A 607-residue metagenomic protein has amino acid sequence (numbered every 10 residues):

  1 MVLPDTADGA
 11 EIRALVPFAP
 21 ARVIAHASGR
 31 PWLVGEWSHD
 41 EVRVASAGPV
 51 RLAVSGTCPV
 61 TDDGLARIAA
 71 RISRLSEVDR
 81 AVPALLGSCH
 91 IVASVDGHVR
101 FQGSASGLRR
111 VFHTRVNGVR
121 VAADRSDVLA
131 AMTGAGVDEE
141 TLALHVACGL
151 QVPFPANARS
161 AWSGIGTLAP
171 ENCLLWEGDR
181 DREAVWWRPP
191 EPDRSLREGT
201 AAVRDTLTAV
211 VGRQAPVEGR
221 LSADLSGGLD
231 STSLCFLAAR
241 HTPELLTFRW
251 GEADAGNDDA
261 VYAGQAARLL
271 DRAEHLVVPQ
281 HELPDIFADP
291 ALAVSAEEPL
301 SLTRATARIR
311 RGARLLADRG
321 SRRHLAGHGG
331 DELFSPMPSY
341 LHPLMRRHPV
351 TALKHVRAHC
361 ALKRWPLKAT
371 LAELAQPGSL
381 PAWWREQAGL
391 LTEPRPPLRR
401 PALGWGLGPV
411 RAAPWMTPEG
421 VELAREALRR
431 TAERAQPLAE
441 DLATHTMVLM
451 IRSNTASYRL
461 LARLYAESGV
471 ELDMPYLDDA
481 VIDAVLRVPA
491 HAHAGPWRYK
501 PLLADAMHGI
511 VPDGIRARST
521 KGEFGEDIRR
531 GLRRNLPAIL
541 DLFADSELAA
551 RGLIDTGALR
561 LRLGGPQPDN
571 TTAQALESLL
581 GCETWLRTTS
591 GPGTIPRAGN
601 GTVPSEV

Functional and structural regions predicted by a protein language model:
M1-D285, P290, L580, N600: Cysteine-centered catalytic environments shared across enzyme families
S76, R80, G136-T141, Q436-L449 (+3 more regions): Structural motif
H90, A143-V152, R311, M447-R463 (+1 more regions): Short, hydrophobic/amphipathic alpha-helical patches that form generic packing surfaces within helical domains
G97-R100, L108, V116, R188-L423 (+4 more regions): ATP-dependent adenylate-handling active sites, centered on carboxylate activation for C-N bond formation
V137, T141, C148-L150, G495-S519: Charge-dense polyanion-binding interfaces
P338, V511-A573: PAPS-dependent sulfotransferase catalytic core
E422, E426-L461, S468: Alpha/beta-hydrolase fold catalytic core
D545-V607: Acidic, carboxylate-rich catalytic segments that either coordinate divalent cations
